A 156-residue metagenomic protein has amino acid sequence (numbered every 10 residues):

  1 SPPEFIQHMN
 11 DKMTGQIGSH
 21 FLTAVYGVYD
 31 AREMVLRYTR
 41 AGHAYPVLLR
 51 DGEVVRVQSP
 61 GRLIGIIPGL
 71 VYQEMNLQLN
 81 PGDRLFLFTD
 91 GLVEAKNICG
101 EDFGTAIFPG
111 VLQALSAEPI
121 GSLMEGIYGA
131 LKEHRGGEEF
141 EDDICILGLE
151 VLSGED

Functional and structural regions predicted by a protein language model:
S1-Q58, Y72, R135, L149: Catalytic core of PPM/PP2C metal-dependent serine/threonine phosphatase domains
M9, D143-I144: Catalytic palm active-site di-aspartate
Y29-A31, L49-R50, N80, L87 (+1 more regions): Generic beta-strand structural signal
H43, T89-G91, D143: DG-centered beta-turn motif at the end of beta-strands
V55-Q58, L79-E138, G154-D156: Active-site-proximal, acidic helix/loop segment immediately C-terminal to a metal-coordinating Asp/Glu
I64-G69: Short, structured beta-strand/loop micro-motifs enriched in basic residues and often containing a Trp
C145, L149-G154: Short, amphipathic C-terminal "tail helix"
